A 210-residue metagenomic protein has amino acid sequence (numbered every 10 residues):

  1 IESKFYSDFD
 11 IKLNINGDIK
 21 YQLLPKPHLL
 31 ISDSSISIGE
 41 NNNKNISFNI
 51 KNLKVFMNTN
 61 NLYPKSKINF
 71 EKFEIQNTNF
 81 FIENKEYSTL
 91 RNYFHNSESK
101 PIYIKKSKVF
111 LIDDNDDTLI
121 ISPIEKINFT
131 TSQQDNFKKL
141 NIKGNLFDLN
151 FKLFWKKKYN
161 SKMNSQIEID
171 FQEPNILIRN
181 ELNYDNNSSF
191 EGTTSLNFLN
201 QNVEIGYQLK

Functional and structural regions predicted by a protein language model:
I1, L24, I31-S32, L53 (+2 more regions): Disordered, low-complexity tails and leader-like regions
I1-I19: Extracellular/lumenal and peripheral-membrane lipid-interaction modules
Y6-K12, E86-R91, S165-I167, G192: A broad, low-amplitude sensor of folded, mature protein cores
G17-N115, P123, T130-K143, E181: Flexible beta-edge/linker motif
N43-N49, P64-I68, L111-K210: Interface amphipathic segments
